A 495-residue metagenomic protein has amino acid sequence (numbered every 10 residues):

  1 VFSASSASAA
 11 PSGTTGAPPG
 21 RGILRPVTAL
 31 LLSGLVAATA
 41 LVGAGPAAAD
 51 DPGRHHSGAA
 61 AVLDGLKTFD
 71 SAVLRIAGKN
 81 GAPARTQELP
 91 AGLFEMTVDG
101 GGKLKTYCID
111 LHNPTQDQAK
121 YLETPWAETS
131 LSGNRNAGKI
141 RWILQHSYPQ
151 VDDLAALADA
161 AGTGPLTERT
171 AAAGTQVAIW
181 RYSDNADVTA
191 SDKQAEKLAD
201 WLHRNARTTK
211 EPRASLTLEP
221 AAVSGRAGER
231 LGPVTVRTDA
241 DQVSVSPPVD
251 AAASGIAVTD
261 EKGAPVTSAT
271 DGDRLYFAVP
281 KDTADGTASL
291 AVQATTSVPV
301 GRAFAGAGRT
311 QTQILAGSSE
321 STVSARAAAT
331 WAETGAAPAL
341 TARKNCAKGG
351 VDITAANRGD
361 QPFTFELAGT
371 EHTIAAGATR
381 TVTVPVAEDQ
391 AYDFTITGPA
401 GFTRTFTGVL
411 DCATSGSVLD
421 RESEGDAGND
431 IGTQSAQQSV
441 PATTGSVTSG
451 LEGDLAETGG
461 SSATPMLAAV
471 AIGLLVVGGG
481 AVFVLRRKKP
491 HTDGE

Functional and structural regions predicted by a protein language model:
V1-D51, P465-K489: Secretory targeting and sorting signals
D50-A186, A190-T208: Short, surface-exposed polybasic-aromatic patches that bind anionic ligands, especially phosphate groups
E196-T217, A325-A336: Proline/serine/threonine-rich low-complexity linkers at boundaries of modular beta-sandwich domains
A227-V234, A347-I353: Structural beta-strand segments of beta-rich domains
D250-D271, H372-A375: Low-complexity "stalk/linker" and mucin-like segments enriched in Ser/Thr/Pro/Ala/Gly
S268-D285, V382-E388, G408: Short, hydrophobic beta-strand segments
S297-E452: Membrane-proximal extracellular "stem/stalk" segments of glycoproteins immediately N-terminal to a transmembrane helix
D430-L474, G479-V482, P490-E495: Extracellular Ser/Thr-rich, low-complexity/disordered mucin-like segments
